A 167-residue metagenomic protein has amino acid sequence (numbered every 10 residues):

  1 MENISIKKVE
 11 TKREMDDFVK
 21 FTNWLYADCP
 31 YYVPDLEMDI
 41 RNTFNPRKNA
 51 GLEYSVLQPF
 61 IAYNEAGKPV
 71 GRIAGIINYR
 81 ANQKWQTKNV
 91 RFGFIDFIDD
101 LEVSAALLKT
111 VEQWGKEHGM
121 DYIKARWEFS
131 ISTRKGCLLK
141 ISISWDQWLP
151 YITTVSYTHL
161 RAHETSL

Functional and structural regions predicted by a protein language model:
M1-K12, W24: Conserved N-terminal entry element of GNAT/NAT acetyltransferase domains
K12-M15, L101, T158: Residues at or immediately preceding the N-termini of alpha-helices
K12-P30: A short, well-structured alpha-helix characteristic of acyl/acetyltransferase catalytic modules
F18, V111, T158: Aromatic/hydrophobic pocket-lining residues that form π-stacking "cages" and hydrophobic walls in ligand
Y32-P34: Regulatory sensory and allosteric helical modules in signal-transduction proteins and certain transcription factors
L36-W148: Conserved donor-binding loop and adjoining core beta-sheet/short helix segment in diverse acyl/aminoacyl transferases
T158-T165: Conserved small/polar residues in nucleotide/adenosyl-binding loops
